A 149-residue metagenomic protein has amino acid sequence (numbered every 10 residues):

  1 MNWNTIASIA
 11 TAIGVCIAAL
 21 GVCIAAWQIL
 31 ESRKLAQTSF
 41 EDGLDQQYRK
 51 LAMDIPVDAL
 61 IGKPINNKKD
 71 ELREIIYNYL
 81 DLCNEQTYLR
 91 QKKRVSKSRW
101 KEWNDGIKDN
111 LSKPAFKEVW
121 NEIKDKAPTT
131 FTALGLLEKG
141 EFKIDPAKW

Functional and structural regions predicted by a protein language model:
M1, I17, L30, I75 (+1 more regions): N-terminal functional modules and adjacent low-complexity/disordered segments of proteins
W3-D70: Membrane-proximal alpha-helical anchors
K68-W149: An amphipathic alpha-helical interaction surface
